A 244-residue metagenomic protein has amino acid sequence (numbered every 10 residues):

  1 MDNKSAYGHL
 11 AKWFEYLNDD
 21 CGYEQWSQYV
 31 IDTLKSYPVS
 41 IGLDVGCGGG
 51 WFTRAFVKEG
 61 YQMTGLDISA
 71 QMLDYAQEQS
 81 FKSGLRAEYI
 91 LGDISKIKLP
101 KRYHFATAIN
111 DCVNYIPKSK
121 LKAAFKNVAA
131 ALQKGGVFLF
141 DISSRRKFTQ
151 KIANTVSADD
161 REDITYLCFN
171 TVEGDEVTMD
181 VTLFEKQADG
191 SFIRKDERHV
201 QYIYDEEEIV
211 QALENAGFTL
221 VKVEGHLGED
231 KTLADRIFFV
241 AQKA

Functional and structural regions predicted by a protein language model:
M1-Y37: Conserved class I S-adenosyl-L-methionine
V39-G48: Conserved class I S-adenosyl-L-methionine
W51-K96: Class I SAM-dependent methyltransferase SAM/SAH-binding core
K98-F105: A short acidic, Gly/Pro-enriched loop at the edge of an enzyme's catalytic core that lines a small-molecule cofactor
I109-D111: Residues lining the SAM
S119, L139-E208: SAM-dependent methyltransferase
K122-K134: A short glycine-rich, Lys/Arg-flanked "PGG" loop and its adjoining helix->strand segment in the class I
E206-A244: C-terminal lobe and adjacent flexible extensions of AdoMet/dcAdoMet transferase-like proteins
